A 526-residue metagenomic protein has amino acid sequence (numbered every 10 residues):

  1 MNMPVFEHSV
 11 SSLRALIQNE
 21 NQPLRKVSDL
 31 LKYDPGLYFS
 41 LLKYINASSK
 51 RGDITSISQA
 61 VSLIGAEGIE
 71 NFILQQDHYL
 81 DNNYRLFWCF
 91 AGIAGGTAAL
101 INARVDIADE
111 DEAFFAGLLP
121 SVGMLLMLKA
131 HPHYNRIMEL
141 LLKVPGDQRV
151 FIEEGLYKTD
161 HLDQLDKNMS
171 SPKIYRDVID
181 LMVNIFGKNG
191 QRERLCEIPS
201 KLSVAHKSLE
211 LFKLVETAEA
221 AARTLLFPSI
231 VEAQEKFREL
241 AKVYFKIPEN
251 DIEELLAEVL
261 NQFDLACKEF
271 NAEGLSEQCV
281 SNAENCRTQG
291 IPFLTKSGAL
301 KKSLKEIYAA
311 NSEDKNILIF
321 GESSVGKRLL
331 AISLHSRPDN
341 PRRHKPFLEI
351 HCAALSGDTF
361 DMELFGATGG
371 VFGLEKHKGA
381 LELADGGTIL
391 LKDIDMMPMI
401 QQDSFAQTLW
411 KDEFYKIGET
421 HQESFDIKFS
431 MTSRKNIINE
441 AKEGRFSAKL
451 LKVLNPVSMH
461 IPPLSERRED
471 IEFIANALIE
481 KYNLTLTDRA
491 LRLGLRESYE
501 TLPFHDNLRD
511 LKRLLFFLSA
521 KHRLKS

Functional and structural regions predicted by a protein language model:
M1-E139, G146-F212: Conserved alpha-helical "signature site" that marks functionally important helical segments or helix/loop junctions
K32, I317, L329-S333, A354-M362 (+6 more regions): Conserved AAA+/SF3 P-loop NTPase catalytic/coupling segment centered on the Walker-B
L256-L294: Conserved ASCE P-loop NTPase core motifs with emphasis on AAA+ ATPases
C279-L304, D358, T501-P503: Dynamic helix-loop-helix/coil hinge segments at AAA+ ATPase domain boundaries and subdomain interfaces
E306-G373, D385-T388, D395-M396, P463-R468 (+1 more regions): Conserved post-Walker A coupling segment in P-loop NTPases
L330, L334, N340-H344, G418-K428 (+1 more regions): Nucleotide-binding/hydrolysis machinery
G369-E375, K411-K416: Short gly/ser/thr-rich secondary-structure transition/capping motifs
